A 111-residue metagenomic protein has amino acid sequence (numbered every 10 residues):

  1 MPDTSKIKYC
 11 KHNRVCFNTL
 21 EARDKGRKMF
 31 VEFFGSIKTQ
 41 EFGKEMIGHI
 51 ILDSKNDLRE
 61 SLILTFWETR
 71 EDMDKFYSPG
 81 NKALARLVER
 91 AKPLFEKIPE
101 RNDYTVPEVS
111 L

Functional and structural regions predicted by a protein language model:
M1-I7, E45-S61, A85-L111: Glycine-rich beta-strand-turn "strand-cap" elements at beta-sheet edges
C10-C16, I47-P79: Short, well-ordered beta-strand segments in beta-rich or mixed alpha/beta enzyme and ligand-binding folds
H12, M29-E32: Non-catalytic alpha-helical scaffold/packing segments enriched in small hydrophobic residues
C16-M29: Short, surface-exposed ligand-recognition loops at beta-strand->loop->(often short) alpha-helix junctions that present
F17-T19, T69, T105-E108: Non-catalytic surface loops within mature trypsin-like serine protease
A22-D24, D72-D74, S110: Intrinsically disordered, low-complexity acidic/polar segments
E32-I47, F66-N102: An amphipathic, aromatic/His-enriched active-site/gating alpha helix that lines ligand/cofactor pockets
